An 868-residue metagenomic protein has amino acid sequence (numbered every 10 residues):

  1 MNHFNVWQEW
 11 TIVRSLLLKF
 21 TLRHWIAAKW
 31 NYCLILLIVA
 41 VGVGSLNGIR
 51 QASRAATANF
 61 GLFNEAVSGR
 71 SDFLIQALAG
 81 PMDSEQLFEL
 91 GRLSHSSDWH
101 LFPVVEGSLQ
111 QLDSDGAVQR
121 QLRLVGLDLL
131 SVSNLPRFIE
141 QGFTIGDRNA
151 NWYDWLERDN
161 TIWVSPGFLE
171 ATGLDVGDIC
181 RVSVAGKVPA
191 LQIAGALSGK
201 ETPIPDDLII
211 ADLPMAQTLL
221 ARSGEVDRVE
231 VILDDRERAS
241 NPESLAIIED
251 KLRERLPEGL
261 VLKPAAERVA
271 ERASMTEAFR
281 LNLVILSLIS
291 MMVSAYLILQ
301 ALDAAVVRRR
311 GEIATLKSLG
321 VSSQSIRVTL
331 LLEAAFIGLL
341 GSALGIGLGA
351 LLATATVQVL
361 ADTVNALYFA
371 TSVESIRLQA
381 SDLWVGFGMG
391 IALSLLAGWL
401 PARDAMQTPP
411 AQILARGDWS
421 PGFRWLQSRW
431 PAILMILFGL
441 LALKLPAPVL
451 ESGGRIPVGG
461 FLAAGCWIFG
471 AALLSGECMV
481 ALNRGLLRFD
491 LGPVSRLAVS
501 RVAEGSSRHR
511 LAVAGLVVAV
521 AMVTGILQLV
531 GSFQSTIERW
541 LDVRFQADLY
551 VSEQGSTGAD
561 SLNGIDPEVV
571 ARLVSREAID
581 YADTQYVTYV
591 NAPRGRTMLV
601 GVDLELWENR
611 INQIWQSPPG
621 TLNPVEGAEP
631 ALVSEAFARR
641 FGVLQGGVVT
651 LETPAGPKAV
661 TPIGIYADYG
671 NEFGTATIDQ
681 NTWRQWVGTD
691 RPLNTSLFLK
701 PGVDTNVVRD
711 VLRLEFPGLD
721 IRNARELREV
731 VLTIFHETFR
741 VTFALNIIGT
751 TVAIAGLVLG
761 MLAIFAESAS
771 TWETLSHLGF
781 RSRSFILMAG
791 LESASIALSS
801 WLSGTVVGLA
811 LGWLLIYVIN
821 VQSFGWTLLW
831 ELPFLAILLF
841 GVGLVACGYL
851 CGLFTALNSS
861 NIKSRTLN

Functional and structural regions predicted by a protein language model:
N2-R14, L22-I35, R222, S240-L245 (+7 more regions): Alpha-helical transmembrane segments, especially those used as permease/efflux helices and single-pass anchors
H3-M292, A304-V307, S323, T363-N365 (+3 more regions): Membrane transport/envelope proteins' first extracytoplasmic loop
I26-A27, N31-C33, V41-R70, D303 (+6 more regions): Alpha-helical transmembrane segments
L74-I75, A79, G465-N623, E635 (+2 more regions): Juxtamembrane segments of multi-pass membrane proteins
W152-A190, T218-L220, A571-D580, T621-T661 (+1 more regions): Short acidic/glycine-enriched loop/turn elements at secondary-structure junctions
Y296-G338, G417, F743, A755-A797: Interfacial "coupling" helices/loops that link adjacent transmembrane helices in transporter permeases
L299-L302, A335-Y368, S381-Q407, L434-V449 (+6 more regions): Small-residue-rich transmembrane alpha-helices
Q407-F423, L857-N868: Short cytosolic juxtamembrane segments of multi-pass membrane proteins
